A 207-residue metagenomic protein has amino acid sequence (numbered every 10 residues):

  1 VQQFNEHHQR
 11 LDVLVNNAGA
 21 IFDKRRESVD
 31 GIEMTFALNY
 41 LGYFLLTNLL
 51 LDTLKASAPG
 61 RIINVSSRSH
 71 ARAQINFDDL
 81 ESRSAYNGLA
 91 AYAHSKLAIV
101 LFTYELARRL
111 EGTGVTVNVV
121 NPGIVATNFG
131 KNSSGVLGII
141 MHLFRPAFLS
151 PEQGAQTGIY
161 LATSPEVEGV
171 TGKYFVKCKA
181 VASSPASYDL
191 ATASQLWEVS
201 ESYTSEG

Functional and structural regions predicted by a protein language model:
V1-N128, S133, Y203-G207: Rossmann-fold NAD(P)H-dependent dehydrogenase/reductase core
A20, G31, N87, I139 (+2 more regions): Residue-level detector of alpha-helix boundaries and kinks
E33, D78, L137-M141, S194-W197 (+1 more regions): Generic detector of well-ordered alpha-helical segments enriched in charged/polar residues, highlighting helical
D78-Y86, S134-L143, C178-V181: Short glycine/proline- and charge-enriched loop/turn segments that cap or connect secondary-structure elements
S95, V119, M141-A182, Y188-E198: C-terminal helical subdomain
K131, A186-S187: Short glycine/threonine-rich loop-to-helix capping motif typified by GTGT followed within a few residues by an Asp-Pro
